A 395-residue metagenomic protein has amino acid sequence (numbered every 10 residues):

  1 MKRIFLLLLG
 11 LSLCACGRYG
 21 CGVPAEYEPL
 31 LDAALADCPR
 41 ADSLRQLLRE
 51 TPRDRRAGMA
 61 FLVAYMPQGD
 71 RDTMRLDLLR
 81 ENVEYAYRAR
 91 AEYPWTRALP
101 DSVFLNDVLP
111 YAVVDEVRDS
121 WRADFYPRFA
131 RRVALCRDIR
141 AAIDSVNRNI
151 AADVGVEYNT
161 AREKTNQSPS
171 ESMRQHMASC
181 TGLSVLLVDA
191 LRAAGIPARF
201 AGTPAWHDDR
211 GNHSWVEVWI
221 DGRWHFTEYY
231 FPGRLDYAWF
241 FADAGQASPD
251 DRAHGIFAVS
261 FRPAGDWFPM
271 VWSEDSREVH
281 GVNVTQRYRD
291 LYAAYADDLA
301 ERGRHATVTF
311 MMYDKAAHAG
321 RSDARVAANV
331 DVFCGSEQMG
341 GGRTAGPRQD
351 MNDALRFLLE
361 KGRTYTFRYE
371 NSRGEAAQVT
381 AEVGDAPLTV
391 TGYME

Functional and structural regions predicted by a protein language model:
L13-A15: C-terminal motif of bacterial Sec signal peptides marking the signal peptidase cleavage site
D42-Q46, E50-Q175, G211: Secondary-structure boundary elements
A134-N149, T160-S170, Q175, T181-V271: Hydrophobic/aromatic-rich core segments of domains that either
M270-T307: Beta-strand-rich domain onsets/edges
A306-S322: A short, amphipathic beta-strand motif
C334-K361: Short, acidic Ser/Thr/Gly-rich low-complexity loop/linker segments typical of extracellular and cell-surface proteins
L355, K361-R373: A short, solvent-exposed beta-strand micro-motif common in secreted/extracellular proteins
E370-E395: Structured interaction patches on ligand/partner-binding surfaces of diverse proteins
